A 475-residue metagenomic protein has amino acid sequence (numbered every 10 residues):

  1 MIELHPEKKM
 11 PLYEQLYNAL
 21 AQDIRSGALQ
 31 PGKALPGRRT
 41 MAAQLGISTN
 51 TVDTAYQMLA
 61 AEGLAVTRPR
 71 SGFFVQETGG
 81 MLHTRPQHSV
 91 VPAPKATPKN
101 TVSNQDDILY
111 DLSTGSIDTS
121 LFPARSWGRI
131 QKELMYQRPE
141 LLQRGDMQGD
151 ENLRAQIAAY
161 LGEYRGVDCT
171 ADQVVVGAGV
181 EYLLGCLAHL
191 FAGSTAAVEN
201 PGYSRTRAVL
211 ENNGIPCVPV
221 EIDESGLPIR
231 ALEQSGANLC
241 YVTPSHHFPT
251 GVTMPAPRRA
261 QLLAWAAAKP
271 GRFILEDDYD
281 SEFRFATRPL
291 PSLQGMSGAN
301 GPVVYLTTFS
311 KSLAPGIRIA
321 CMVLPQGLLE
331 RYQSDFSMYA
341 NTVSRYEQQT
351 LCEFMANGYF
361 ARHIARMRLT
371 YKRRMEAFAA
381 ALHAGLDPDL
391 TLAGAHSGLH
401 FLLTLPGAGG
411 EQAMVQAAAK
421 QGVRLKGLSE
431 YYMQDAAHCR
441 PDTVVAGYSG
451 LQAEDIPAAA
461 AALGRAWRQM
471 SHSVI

Functional and structural regions predicted by a protein language model:
M1-K132, P139-L142, G327-L328, Q333 (+9 more regions): N-terminal basic, amphipathic alpha-helical segments
R70, M296-R331: Active-site PLP attachment segment
I117, S245-H247, K311: Short glycine-rich anion-binding loops that position phosphate/pyrophosphate groups of nucleotides and phosphorylated
Q131, R138-G271, E282, R288-A299 (+3 more regions): Conserved core of the PLP fold type I
F273, V304, T443-V445: Structural preference for beta-strand elements that scaffold enzyme active sites
D277-D278: Walker B catalytic acidic pair
